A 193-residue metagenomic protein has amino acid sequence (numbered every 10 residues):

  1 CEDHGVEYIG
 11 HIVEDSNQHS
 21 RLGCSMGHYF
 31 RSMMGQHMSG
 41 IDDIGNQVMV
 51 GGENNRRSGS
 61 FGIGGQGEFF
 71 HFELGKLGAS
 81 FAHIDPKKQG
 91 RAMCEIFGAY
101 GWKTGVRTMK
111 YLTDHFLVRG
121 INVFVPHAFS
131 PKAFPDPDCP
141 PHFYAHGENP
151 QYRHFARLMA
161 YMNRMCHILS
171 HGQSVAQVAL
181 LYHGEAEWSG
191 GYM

Functional and structural regions predicted by a protein language model:
E2-M38, D43-M193: Carbohydrate-binding surfaces of carbohydrate-active enzymes
